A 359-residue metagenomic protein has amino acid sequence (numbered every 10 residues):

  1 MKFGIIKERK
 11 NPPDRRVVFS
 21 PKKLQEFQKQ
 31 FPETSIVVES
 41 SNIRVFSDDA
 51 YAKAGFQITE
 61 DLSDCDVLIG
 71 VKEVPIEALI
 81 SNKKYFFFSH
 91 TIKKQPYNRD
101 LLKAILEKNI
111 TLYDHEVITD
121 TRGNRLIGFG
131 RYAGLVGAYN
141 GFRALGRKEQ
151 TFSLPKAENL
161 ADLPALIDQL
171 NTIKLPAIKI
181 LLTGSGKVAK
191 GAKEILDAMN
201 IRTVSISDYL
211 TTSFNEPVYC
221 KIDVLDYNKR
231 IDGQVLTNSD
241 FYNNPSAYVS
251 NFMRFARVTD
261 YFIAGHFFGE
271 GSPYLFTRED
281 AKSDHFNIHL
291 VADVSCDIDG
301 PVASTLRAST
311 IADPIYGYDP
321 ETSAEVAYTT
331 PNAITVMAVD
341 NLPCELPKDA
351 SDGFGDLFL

Functional and structural regions predicted by a protein language model:
K2-A104: An N-terminal-biased, well-structured beta-alpha scaffold segment characteristic of Rossmann-like dinucleotide-binding
R9, S40-I43, E73, V117-D120 (+2 more regions): Short, ordered loop/turn segments at secondary-structure junctions
K10-S41, S153-V258: Glycine-rich phosphate/diphosphate-binding loop of Rossmann-like nucleotide-binding domains
A50-D64, I222-F286, V339: A structured beta-alpha segment of the ubiquitous adenosine-cofactor-binding alpha/beta core
V67-E149: Phosphate/diphosphate ligand-binding glycine-rich loop within oxidoreductases
S81-E116, Y261-T322: ADP-ribose/adenylate-binding Rossmann-like module
T111, E116-D168, L290, S295-L359: Adenosine-phosphate binding glycine-rich loop
